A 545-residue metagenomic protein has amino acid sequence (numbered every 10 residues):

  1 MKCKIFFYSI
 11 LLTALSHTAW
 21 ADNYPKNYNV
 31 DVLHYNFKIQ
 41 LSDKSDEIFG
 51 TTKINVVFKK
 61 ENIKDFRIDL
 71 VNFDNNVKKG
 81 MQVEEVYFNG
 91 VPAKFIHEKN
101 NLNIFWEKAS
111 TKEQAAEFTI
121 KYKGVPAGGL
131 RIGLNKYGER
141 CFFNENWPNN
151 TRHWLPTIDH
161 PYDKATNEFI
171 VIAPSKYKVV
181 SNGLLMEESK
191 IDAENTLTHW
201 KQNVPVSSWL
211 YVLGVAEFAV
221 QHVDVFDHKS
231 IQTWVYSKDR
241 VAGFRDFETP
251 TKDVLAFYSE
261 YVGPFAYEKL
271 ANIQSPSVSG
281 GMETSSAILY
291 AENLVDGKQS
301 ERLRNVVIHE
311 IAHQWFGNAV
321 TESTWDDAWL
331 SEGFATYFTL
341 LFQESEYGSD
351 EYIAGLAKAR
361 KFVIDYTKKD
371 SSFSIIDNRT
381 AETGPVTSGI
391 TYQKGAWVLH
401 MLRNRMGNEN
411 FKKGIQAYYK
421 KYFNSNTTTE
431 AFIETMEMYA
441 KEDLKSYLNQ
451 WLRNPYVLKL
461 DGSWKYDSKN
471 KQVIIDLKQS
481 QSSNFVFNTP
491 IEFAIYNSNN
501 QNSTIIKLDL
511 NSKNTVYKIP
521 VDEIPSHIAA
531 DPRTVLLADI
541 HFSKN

Functional and structural regions predicted by a protein language model:
K2, T52, G80-V83, W200 (+3 more regions): Hydrophobic alpha-helical and helix-loop surface patches within well-folded domains that function as non-catalytic
I5-L15: Sec-dependent N-terminal signal peptides
A14-A19, L341-F342: Hydrophobic membrane-targeting alpha-helices
W20-F265, G389, N404-M406, Y422 (+7 more regions): Acidic/His-enriched low-complexity segments
K78-Y87, K445, L458-L460, W464-D531: Beta-strand-rich binding/interaction modules
E107-A109, H309, D522: Hydrophobic loop/turn residues within beta-sheet-rich immunoglobulin-like superfamily modules
T198, I288, T504-I506: Structural signal for short hydrophobic segments within the conserved structured cores of catalytic domains across
T534-N545: Edge beta-strands of extracellular beta-sandwich domains
